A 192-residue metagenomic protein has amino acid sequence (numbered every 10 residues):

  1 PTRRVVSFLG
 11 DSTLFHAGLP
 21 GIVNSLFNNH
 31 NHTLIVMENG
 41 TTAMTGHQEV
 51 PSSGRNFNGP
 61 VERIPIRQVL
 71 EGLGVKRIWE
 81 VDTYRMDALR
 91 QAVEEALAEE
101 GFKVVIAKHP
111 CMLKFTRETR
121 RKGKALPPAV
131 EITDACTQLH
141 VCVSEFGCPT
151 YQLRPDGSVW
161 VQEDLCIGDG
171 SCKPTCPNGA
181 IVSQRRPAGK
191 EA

Functional and structural regions predicted by a protein language model:
P1-I106, M112-T119: Thiamine diphosphate
R4-V5, N31, R77-I78, P174 (+2 more regions): N-terminal export/assembly segments and adjacent metallocofactor-ligating motifs of anaerobic energy-metabolism
F27-N28, R55, A125, I181 (+1 more regions): Alpha-helix boundary/interfacial micro-motifs
G46, V130-I132, R186: A broadly tuned "polar low-complexity/structure-edge" signature
R55-N58, P127-Q138, E163-I167: Short, contiguous acidic/charged loop-to-helix segments that flank catalytic cores in large enzymes
E95-T150: Glycine/aspartate-rich loop-and-adjacent alpha/beta segment that forms the canonical ThDP
F115-T116, T137-Q162, I167, S171-G189: Iron-sulfur cluster-binding cysteine motifs and their immediate structural context in ferredoxin-like electron-transfer
